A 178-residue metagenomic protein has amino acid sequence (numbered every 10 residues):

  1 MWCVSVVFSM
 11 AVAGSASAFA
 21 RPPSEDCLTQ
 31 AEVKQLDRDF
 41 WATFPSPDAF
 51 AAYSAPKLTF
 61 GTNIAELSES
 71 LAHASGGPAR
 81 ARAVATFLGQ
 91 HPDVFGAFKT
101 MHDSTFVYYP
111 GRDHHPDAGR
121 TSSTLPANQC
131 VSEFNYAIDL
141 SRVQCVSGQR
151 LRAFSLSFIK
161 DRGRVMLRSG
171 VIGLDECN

Functional and structural regions predicted by a protein language model:
W2-G14: Bacterial N-terminal signal peptides
V6-F8, Q30, E133, G148: General secretory precursor processing signal
S9, V33-K34, Y136, L151: Secreted/processed peptides and extracellular or luminal domains of membrane proteins
A18-T43, A52, T59-F60, E66: Short, low-complexity N-terminal intrinsically disordered segments enriched in polar/charged residues
F40-D48, S54-L58, T62, L88-P92 (+1 more regions): Sec/Tat-exported extracytoplasmic proteins
S54-K57, I64-E66, L140-R142, V171-I172: A mature extracytoplasmic/lumenal domain signature
S70-S147: Surface-exposed, charged secondary-structure patches
A127-N178: Short beta-strand edge/turn micro-motifs at domain boundaries
